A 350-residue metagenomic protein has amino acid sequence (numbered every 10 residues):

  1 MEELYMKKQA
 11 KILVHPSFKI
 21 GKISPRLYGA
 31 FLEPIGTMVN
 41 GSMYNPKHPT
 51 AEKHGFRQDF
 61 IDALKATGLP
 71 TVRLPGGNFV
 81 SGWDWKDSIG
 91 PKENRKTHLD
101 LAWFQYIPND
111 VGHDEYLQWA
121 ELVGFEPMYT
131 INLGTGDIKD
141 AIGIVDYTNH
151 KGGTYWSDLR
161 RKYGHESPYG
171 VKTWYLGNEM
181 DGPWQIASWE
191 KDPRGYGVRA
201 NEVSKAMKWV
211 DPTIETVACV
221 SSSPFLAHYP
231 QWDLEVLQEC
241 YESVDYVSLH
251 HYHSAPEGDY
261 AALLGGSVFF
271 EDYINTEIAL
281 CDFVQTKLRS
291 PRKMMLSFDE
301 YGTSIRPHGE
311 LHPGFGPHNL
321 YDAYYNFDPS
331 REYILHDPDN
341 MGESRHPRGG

Functional and structural regions predicted by a protein language model:
M1-W232, Q238-D245, F270-E271, N275-D299 (+2 more regions): Non-catalytic accessory regions flanking glycosidase/transglycosidase catalytic cores in CAZymes
H251-G266: Active-site His/acidic residue clusters
